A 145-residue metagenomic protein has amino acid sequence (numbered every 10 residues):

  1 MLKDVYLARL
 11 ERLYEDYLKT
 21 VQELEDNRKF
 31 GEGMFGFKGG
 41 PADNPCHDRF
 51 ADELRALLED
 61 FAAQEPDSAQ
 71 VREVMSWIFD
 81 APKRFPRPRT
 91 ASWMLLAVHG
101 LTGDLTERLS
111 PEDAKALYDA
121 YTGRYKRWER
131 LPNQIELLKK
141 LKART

Functional and structural regions predicted by a protein language model:
M1-T145: Non-catalytic all-alpha helical scaffold/repeat segments
